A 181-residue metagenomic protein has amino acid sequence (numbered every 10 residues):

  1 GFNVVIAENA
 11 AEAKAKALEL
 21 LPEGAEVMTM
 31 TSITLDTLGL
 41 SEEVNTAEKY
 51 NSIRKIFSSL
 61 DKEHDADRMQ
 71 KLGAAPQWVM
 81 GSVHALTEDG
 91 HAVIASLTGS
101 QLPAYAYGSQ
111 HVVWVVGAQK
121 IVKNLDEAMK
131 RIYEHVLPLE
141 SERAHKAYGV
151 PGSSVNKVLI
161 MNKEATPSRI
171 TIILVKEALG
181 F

Functional and structural regions predicted by a protein language model:
G1-Q70, A75-M80: N-terminal active-site beta-alpha-beta segment that forms phosphate/nucleotide-binding and substrate-recognition loops
G73-F181: Conserved phosphate- and dinucleotide-binding cores of soluble alpha/beta proteins, encompassing both enzyme active
